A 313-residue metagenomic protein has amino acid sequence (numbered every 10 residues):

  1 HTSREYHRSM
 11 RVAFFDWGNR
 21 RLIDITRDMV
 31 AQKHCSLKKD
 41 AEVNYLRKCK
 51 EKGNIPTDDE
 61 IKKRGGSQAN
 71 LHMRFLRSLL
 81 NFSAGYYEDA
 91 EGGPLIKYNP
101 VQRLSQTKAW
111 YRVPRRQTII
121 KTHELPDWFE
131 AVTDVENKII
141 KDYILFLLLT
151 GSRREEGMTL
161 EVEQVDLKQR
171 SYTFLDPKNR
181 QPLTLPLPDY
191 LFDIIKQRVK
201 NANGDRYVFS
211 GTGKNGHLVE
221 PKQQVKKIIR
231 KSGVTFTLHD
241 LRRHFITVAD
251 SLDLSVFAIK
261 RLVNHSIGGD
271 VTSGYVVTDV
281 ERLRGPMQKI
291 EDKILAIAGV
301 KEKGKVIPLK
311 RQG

Functional and structural regions predicted by a protein language model:
H1-I61: Basic/aromatic-enriched alpha-helical hairpins
I25, L71, I139-I140, V234-L252: Short basic/aromatic active-site micro-motif
V30, L76, L80, G157 (+3 more regions): Short, basic/aromatic-rich helical patch in the C-terminal catalytic core of site-specific tyrosine
K39, D58, K196-N203, S210-N215 (+2 more regions): C-terminal secondary-structure termini that scaffold catalytic or DNA-interacting sites
V43-F75, G85, D89, G93-R154 (+5 more regions): Basic, Lys/Arg- and aromatic-enriched nucleic-acid-binding interface segment
Y98, Q164-S171, T235, L254-G274 (+2 more regions): Short, polar N-cap/turn motifs at the start of nucleic acid-interacting alpha helices
Q102, Q169-L175, T237-D240, T247-V248 (+1 more regions): Short functional hotspots where side chains directly engage DNA or cofactors
I119-P126, Q169, P186-V234, F245 (+2 more regions): Active-site/catalytic core of tyrosine-dependent DNA strand-transfer enzymes
